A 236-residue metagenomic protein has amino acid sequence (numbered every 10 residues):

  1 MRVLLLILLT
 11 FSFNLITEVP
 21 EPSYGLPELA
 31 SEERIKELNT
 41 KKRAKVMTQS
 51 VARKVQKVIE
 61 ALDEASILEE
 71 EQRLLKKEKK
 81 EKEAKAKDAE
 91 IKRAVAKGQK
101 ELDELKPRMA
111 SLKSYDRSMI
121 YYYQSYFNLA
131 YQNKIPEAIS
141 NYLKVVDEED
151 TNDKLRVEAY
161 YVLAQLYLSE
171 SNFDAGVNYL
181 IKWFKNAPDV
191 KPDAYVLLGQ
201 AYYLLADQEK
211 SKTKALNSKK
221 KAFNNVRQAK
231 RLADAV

Functional and structural regions predicted by a protein language model:
F13-Y123, A130-S140, K154-E158: N-terminal leader/linker segments that initiate helical-solenoid repeat arrays
Q49-K54, K113-Y122, N152-V162, A175 (+3 more regions): Generic helix N-cap/helix-start motif at coil->alpha-helix transitions
K57, E64, Q124, L163 (+2 more regions): Structural register within alpha-helical repeat arrays
A61, N128-L129, Y160, Y167 (+2 more regions): Residue at a conserved register position within TPR or TPR-like alpha-solenoid repeats
D103-K106, L143, I181, K220 (+1 more regions): Alpha-solenoid helical repeat scaffolds
P107-A110, D147, K185, R227 (+1 more regions): Conserved structural position within tetratricopeptide repeats
Y131-Q132, E170, L205, E209 (+1 more regions): Structural motif corresponding to the intra-repeat A-B loop/turn of tetratricopeptide repeats
